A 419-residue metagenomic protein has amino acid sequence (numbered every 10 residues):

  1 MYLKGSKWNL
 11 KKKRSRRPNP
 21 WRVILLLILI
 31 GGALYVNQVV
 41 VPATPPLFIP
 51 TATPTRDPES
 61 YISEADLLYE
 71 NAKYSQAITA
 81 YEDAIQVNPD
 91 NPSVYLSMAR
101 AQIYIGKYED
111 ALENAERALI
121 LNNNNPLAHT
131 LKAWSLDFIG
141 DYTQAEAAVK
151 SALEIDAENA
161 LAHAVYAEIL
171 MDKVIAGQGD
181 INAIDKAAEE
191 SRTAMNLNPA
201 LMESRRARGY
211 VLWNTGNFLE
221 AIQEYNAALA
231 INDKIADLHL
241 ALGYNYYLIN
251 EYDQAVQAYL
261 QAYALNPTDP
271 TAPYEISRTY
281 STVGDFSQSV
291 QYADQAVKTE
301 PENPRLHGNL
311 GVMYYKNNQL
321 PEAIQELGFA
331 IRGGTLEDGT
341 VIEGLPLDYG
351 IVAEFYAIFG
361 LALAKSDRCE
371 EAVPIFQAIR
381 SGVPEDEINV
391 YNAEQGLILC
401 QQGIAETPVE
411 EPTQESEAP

Functional and structural regions predicted by a protein language model:
M1-R56, Y142, A147-V165, M171 (+2 more regions): Long, contiguous interaction/recruitment modules in multidomain scaffold/adaptor proteins
P46-I49, L336-P419: Terminal, low-structured helical/coil segments at or just beyond the last alpha-helical repeat
P54-S93, S97-K107, F138, D172-D180 (+2 more regions): Alpha-helical segment of the N-proximal tetratricopeptide repeat
P58, P92-S93, P126-L127, A160-L161 (+7 more regions): Helix-start (N-cap) detector for alpha-helical repeat units in TPR-like alpha-solenoids, especially tetratricopeptide
D66, R100, W134, E168 (+7 more regions): Residue-level recognition of tetratricopeptide repeat
A72-T79, I105-R117, I139-S151, V174-T193 (+7 more regions): Structural signature of tandem alpha-helical TPR/SEL1-like repeats, specifically the intra-repeat loop/turn
V87, L121, I155, L197 (+6 more regions): Structural marker of alpha-solenoid helical repeat scaffolds
